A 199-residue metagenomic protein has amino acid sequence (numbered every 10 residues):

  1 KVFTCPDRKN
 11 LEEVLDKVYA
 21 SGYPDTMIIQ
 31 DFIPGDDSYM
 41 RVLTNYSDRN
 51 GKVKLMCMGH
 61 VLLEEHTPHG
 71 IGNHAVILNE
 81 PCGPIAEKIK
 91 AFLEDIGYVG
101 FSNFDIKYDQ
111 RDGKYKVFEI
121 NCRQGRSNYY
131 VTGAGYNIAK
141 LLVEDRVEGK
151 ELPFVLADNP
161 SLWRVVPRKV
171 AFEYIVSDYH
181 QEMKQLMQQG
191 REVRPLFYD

Functional and structural regions predicted by a protein language model:
V2, P6-K9, E13, D31-G97 (+1 more regions): ATP-dependent carboxylate/phosphate-activation module, predominantly the ATP-grasp catalytic core and closely related
V18-G22: Soluble sensory domains of the PAS superfamily and closely related sensory modules
Y23-D25, D37-R41, G100-S102: Short, basic and Ser/Thr-rich N-terminal targeting/leader segments
M27, M56, F154-L156: Short, hydrophobic secondary-structure boundary micro-motifs
Q30-D31, V99-R111: A short glycine-rich, hydrophobically flanked beta-strand micro-motif that places a catalytic Asp/Glu for divalent metal
G51, D112-G113: Glycine-biased flexible loop/turn sites that connect beta-strands or occur in inter-domain linkers
G113-R123: A short beta-strand motif that forms the metal-chelation/ATP-contact edge of phosphoryl-transfer active sites
E144-D199: Peripheral (often C-terminal) accessory segments that flank ATP-dependent C-N-forming ligase machineries
